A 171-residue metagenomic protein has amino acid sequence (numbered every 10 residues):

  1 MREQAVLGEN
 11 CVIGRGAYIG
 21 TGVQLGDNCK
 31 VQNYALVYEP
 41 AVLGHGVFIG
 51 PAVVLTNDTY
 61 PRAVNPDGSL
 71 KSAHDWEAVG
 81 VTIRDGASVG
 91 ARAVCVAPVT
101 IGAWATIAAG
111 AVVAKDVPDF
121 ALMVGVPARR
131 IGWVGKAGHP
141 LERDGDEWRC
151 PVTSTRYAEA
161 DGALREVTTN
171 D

Functional and structural regions predicted by a protein language model:
M1-P66, L70-V124, A128-R130: Structural signal for interior beta-strand "rungs" in well-ordered beta-sheet cores of soluble enzyme domains
L122, V134, P140: Conserved beta-strand positions that form and line the central face of beta-propeller blades
R130, H139-E142, R156-E159: Cys/His-rich microdomains that often coordinate metals
R130-W133, W148: Cys/His-enriched microdomains
G135, C150-T153: Short cysteine-rich clusters marking metal-coordination/redox-active sites
R143-E147: Short linker/helix segments within small regulatory modules
R156-D171: Short metal-binding segments enriched for Cys and/or His
